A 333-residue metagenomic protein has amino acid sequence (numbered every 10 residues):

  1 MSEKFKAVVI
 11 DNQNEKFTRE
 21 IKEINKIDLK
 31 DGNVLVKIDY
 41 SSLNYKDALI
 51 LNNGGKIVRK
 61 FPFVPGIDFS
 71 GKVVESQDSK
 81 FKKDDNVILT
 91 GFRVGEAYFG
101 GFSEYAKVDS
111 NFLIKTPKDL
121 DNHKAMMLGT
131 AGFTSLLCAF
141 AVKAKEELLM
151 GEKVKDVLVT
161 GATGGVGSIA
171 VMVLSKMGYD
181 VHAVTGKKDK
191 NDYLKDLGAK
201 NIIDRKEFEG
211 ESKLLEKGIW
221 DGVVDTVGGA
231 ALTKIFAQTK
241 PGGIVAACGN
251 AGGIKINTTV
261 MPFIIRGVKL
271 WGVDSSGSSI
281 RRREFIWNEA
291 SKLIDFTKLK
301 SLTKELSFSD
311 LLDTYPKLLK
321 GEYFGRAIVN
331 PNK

Functional and structural regions predicted by a protein language model:
E3, R281-K333: C-terminal hydrophobic helical "lid"/dimerization subdomain of Rossmann-like NAD(P)H-dependent oxidoreductases
I27-S42, G54-V94: Glycine-rich beta-strand-centered segment in the early N-terminal region that forms part of a ligand/cofactor-binding
D68, D85-N86, Y105, K176 (+1 more regions): Residue-level marker of beta-strand positions
T90-V157: NAD(P)H dinucleotide-binding glycine-rich loop of Rossmann-like/cofactor-binding domains, especially the beta1-alpha1
F102, G186-Y193, I254-V260: Short, glycine/polar-rich helix-capping loops at beta-to-alpha or helix-loop-helix junctions that flank or form
G132-F133, G161-S168, G228: Glycine-rich NAD(P) Rossmann-fold beta1-alpha1 loop
S175-A230: Adenosine-nucleotide cofactor-binding segment
A230-F296, N330-N332: Glycine-rich phosphate-binding loop and adjacent beta-alpha segment of Rossmann(oid) nucleotide-cofactor-binding
